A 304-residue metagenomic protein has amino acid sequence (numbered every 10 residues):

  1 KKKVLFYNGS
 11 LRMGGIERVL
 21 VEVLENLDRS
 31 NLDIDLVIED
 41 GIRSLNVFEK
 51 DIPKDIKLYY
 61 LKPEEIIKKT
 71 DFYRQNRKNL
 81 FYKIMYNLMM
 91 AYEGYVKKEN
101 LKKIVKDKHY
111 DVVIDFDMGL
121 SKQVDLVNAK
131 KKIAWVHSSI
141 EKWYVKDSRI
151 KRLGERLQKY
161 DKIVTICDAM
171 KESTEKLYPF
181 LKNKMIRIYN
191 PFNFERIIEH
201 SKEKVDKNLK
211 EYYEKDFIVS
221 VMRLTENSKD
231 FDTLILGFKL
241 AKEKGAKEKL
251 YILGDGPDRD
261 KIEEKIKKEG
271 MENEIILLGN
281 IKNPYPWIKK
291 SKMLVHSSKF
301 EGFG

Functional and structural regions predicted by a protein language model:
L5, L209-K229, I235-F238: Conserved donor-binding/catalytic core segment of Leloir-type glycosyltransferases
F6-M13, N26, S30-M85, M170 (+3 more regions): N-terminal strand-loop element at the rim of the active site of nucleotide-sugar-dependent glycosyltransferases
L20-V23, L27, I218, D230 (+2 more regions): A structural motif in glycosyltransferase catalytic domains
E99-H109, V145-I166: Membrane-proximal helix-turn-helix segments that form the acceptor-binding/catalytic region of lipid-linked
L120-K122, K131-S148, K159-K162: A short, histidine- and acid-enriched strand-loop-helix "catalytic/donor-clamping" loop that lines the nucleotide-sugar
K122-V124, Y160-R187, F192: A short, active-site helix/loop in glycosyltransferases that binds the activated sugar's phosphate group
I140-E141, M170, R187-I198, K202: Short beta-strand->alpha-helix junction loop in the catalytic core of nucleotide-activated group-transfer enzymes
N280, K299: Aromatic "clamp/platform" in nucleotide-sugar-dependent glycosyltransferases that forms part of the donor/acceptor
